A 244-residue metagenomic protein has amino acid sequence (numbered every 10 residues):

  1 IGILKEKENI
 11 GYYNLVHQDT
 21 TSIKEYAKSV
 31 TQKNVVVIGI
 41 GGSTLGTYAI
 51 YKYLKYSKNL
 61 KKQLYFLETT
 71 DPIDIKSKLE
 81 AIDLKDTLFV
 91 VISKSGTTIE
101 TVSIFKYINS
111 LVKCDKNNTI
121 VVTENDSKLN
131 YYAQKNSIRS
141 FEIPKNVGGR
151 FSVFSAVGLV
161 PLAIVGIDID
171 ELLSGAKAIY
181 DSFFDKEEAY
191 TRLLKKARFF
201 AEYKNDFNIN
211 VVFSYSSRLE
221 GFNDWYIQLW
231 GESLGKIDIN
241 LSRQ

Functional and structural regions predicted by a protein language model:
I1, E124-L129, S140-F141, T191-R198: Short, functional N-terminal and low-complexity linear motifs
I1-S29: Extended, charge-enriched "interface" segments that sit outside catalytic cores
K5, N9-V16, I167-D170, D181-Q244: Acidic catalytic cores of enzymes that act on phosphate-bearing nucleotides/polynucleotides
H17-T21, T69, I73, Y190-L194: Conserved phosphate-coordination/catalytic loops
D19-T44, K204-S216: A short, flexible N-terminal coil/short beta segment enriched in small residues
I23-K28, N109, K196-R198: Short alpha-helical segments and helix-capping/turn motifs at coil-helix boundaries
K28, Q32-K186: Glycine-rich phosphate-binding loops that contact phosphosugars or nucleotide phosphates
